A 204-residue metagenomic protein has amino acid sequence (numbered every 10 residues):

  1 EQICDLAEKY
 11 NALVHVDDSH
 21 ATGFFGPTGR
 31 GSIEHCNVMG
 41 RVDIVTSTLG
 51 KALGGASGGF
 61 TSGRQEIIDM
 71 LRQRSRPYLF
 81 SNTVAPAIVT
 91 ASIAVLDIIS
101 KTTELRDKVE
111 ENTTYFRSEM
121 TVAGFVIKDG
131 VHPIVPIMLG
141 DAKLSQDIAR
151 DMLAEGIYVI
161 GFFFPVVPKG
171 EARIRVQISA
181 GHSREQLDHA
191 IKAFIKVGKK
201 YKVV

Functional and structural regions predicted by a protein language model:
E1-N11, L144-Q146, E185: Active-site core of PLP-dependent enzymes with the aminotransferase class I/II
L6, H15, T22, Y158: Active-site cofactor/substrate anionic-group-binding motifs, chiefly glycine- and Lys/Arg-rich phosphate-binding loops
K9-Y10, A123, E155, Y201: Helix C-cap/helix->beta junction micro-motif
Y10-L13, H20, F25-V131: Active-site C-terminal subdomain of aminotransferase-like
D107-G156, V166, G170-E171, I178-A180: Conserved PLP-binding catalytic core of the aspartate aminotransferase-like
A154-I157, V166-V204: PLP-dependent enzyme catalytic core of the Aspartate aminotransferase-like
F162-F163: Cytosolic Rossmann-like ligand/nucleotide-binding regulatory domains
